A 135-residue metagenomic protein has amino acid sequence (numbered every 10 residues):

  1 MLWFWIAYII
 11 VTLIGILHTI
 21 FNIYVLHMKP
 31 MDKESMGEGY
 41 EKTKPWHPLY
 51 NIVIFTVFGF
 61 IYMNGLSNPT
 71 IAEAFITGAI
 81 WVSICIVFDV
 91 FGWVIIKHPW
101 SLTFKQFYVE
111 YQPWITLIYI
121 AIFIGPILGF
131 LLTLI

Functional and structural regions predicted by a protein language model:
M1-I80, I84-I135: Juxtamembrane/disordered regions of integral membrane proteins
